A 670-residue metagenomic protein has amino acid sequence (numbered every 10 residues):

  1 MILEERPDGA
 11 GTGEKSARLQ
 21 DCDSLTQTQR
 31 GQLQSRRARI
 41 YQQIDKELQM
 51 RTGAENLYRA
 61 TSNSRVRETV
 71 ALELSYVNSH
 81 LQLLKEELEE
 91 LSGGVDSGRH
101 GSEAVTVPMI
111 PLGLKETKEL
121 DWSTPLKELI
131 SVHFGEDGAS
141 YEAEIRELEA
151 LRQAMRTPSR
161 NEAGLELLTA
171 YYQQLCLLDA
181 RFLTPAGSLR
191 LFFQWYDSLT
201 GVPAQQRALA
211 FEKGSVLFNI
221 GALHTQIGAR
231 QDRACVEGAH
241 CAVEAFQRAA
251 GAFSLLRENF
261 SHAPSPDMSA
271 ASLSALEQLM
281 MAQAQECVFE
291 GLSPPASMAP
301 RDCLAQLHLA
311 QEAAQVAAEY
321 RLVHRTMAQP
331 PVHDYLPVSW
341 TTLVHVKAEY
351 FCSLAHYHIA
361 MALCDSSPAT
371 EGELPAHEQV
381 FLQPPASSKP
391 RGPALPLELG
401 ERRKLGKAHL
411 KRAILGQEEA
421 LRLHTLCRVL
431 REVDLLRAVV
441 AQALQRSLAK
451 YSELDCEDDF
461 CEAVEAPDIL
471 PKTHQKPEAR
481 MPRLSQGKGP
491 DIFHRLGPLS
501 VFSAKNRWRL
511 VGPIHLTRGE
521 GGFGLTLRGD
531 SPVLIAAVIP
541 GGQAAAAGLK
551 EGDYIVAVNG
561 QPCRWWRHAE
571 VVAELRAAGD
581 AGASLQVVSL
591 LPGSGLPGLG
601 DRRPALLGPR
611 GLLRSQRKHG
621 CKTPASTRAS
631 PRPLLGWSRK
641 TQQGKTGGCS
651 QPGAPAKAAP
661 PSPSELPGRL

Functional and structural regions predicted by a protein language model:
M1, D21-Q42, Q206-L209, L343-K347: Short, charge/polar-rich alpha-helical segments
I2-D8, G13-S16, R36-K46, M50-F192: Extreme N-terminal leader/anchor segments
Y76-D96, L256, E319-H324, A360 (+1 more regions): Amphipathic alpha-helical coiled-coil segments
W195-S366, E371-H377: Long all-alpha helical scaffold domains
C461-E520: Interdomain regulatory linker/hinge segments that flank or connect interaction modules in polarity/junction/synaptic
S503-A546, A629, R639-K640, S650 (+1 more regions): PDZ domains - specifically the beta-sandwich core and the conserved carboxylate-binding loop
S503-G521, A569-K618: PDZ-domain C-terminal substructure recognizer with occasional recognition of PDZ-binding tails
A544-R564: Conserved PDZ fold ligand-binding element
